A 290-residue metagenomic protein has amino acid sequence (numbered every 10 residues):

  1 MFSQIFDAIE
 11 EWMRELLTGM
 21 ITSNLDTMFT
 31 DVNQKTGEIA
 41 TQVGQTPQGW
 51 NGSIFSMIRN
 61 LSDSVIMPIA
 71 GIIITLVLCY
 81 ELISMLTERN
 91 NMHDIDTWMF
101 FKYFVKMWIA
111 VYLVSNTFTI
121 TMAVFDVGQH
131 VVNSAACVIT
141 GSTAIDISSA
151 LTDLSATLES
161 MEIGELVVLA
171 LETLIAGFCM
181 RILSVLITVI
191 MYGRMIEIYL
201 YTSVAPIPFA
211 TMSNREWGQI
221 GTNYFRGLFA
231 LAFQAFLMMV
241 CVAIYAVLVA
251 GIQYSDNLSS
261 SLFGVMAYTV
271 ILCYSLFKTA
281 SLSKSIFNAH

Functional and structural regions predicted by a protein language model:
M1-I73, R89-W98, W108-C179, G218 (+3 more regions): Gly/Ser-rich, low-complexity
S53, I74-S84, F100-Y103: A short glycine/small-residue-enriched secondary-structure motif
L61-I69, F104-W108, V185, V189 (+3 more regions): Loop-to-transmembrane-helix entry motif
I72, L76, Y80, V111 (+3 more regions): Hydrophobic alpha-helical transmembrane segments in multi-pass membrane proteins
L76, T121-V124, G128, L186-V189 (+3 more regions): Membrane-embedded alpha-helices of multi-pass transport/permease systems
L82-I95, S184-T188, E216-W217: Membrane-water interface regions at transmembrane-helix termini and the short interhelical loops of multi-pass membrane
V167-G218, F236, V240-A246: Hydrophobic alpha-helical transmembrane segments of integral membrane proteins
